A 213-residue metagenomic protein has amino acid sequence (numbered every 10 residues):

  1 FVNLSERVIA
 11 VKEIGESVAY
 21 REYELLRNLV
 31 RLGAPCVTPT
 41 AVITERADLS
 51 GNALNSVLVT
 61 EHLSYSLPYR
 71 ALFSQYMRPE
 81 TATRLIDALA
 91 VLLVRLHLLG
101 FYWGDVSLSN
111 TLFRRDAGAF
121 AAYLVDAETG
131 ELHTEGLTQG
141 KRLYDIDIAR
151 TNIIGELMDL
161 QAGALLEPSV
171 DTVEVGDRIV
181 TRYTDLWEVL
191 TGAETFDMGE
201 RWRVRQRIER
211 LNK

Functional and structural regions predicted by a protein language model:
F1-T83, D87-G104, F120, N152-I154 (+1 more regions): Conserved ATP-binding subdomain of kinase catalytic cores across diverse folds
A10, L112, Y123-L124: Structured core elements
I14, D116, G136: Surface loops and adjacent helix of pleckstrin homology
S64, L108, T129: Short, glycine/acidic-enriched loop or turn micro-motifs at the edges of active sites
V106-F113: Hydrophobic residue at the +6 position relative to the catalytic HRD Asp in the kinase catalytic loop
F113-A119: Activation-loop N-terminal segment of eukaryotic-like protein kinases
F120-F196, E200-R203: C-lobe/activation-segment region of protein kinase-like
Q206-K213: Long, charge-rich C-terminal accessory regions
